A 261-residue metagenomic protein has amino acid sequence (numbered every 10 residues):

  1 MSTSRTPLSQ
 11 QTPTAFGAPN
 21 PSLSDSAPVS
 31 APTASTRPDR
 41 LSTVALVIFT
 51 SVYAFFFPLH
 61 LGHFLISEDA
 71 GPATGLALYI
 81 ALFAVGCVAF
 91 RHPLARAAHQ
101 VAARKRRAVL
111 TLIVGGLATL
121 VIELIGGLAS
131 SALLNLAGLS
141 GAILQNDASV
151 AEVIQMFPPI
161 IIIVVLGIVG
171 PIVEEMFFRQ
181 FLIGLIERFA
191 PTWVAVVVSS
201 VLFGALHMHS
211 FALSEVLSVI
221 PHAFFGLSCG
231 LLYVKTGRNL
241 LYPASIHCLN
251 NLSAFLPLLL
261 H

Functional and structural regions predicted by a protein language model:
M1-P38: Low-complexity, intrinsically disordered extramembrane tails and loops of integral membrane proteins
R40-F57, V114-T119, V196-V198: Alpha-helical transmembrane segments
L41-Y53, G141-Q145, G167, F178 (+2 more regions): Membrane-associated alpha-helix detector
V44-R96, I143-A148: Alpha-helical transmembrane segments in multi-pass membrane proteins
A54-L59, L82-G86, A118-G127, S199 (+4 more regions): Alpha-helical transmembrane segments of multipass membrane proteins
E68-A70, A97-G170, R188: Juxtamembrane helix-loop-helix connectors linking adjacent transmembrane helices in multi-pass membrane enzymes
R91-R96, S131, N135-S140, M208-A212 (+2 more regions): Transmembrane helix-loop junctions in multipass membrane proteins, especially transporters and channels
M156-H261: Transmembrane helix-loop-helix hairpins at the membrane interface of multi-pass integral membrane proteins
